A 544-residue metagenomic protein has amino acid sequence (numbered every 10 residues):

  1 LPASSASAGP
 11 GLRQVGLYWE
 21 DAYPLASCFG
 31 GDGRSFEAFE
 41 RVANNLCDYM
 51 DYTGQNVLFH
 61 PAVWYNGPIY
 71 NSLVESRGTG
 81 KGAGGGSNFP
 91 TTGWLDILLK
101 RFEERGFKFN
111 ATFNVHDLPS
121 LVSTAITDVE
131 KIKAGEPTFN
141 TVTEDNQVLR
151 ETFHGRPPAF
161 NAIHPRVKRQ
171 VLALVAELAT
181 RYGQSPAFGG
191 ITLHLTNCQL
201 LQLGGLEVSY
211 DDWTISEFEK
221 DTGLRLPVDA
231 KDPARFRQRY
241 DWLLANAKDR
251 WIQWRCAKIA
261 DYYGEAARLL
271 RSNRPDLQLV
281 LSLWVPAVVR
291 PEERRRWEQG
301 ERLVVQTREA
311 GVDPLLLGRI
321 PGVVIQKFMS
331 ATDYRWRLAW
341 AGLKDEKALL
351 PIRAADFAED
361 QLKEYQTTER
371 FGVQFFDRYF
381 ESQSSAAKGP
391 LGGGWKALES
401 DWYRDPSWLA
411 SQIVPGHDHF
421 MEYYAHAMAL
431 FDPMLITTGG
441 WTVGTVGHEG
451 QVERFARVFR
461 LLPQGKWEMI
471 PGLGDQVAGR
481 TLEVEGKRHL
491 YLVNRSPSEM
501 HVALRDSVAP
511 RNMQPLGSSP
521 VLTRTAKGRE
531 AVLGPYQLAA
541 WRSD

Functional and structural regions predicted by a protein language model:
S4-Q476, T481-H489, R495, E499-D506 (+2 more regions): Glycan-processing catalytic domains of CAZymes
S507-S519: Solvent-exposed beta-hairpin/edge-strand motifs
